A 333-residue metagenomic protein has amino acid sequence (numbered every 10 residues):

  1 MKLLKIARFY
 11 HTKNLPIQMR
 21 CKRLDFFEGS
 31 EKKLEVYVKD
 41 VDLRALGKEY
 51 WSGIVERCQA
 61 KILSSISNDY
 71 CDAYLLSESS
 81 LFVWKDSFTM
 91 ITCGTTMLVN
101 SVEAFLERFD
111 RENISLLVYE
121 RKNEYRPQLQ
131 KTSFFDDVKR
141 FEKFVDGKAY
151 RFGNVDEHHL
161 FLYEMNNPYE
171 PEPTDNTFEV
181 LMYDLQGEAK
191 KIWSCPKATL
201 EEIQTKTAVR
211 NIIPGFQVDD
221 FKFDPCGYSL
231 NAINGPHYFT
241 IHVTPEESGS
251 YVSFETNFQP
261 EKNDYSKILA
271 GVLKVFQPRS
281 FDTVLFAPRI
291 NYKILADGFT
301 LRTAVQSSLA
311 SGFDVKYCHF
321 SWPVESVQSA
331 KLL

Functional and structural regions predicted by a protein language model:
K2-K85, E124-T132, D136, R140 (+1 more regions): Short Lys/Arg-enriched alpha/beta "domain-start" segment
I17, K122-Q186, S194-C195, V209-G215 (+2 more regions): Aromatic/basic-lined ligand-recognition segments that form π-stacking hydrophobic pockets flanked by Lys/Arg to engage
V38-D40, T92-G94, V180-D184, T256: Short, structured patches in soluble enzyme cores that scaffold and shape functional sites
L43-E49, M97-V102, A189-K190, K262-K267: Short, conserved charged micro-motifs
W84-F135: Hydrophobic, ordered structural segments
E112-K122, K262, S266-T303: Flexible helix-coil linker/hinge segments at domain or subdomain boundaries
Y125-K148, K293-F320, V324, K331: Short, low-order "capping/linker" segments at domain edges
Q186-Y238, P245-Y251, E255-Y265, L273: Conserved mixed alpha/beta catalytic, RNA-binding, or beta-rich assembly cores of soluble enzyme, regulatory
